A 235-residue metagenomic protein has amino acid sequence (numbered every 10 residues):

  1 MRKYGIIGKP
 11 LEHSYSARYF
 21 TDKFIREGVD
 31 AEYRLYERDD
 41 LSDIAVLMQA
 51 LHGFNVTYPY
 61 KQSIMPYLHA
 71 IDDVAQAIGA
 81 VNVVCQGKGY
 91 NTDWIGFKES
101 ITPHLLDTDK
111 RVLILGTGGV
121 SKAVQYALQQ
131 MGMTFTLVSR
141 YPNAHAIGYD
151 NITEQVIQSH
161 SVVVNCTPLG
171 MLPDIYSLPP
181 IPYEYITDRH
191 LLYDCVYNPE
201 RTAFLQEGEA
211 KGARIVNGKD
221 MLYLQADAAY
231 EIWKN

Functional and structural regions predicted by a protein language model:
R2-H104: Phosphate/diphosphate ligand-binding glycine-rich loop within oxidoreductases
G8, N91-W94, I101, L105 (+2 more regions): Glycine-rich adenosine-cofactor-binding loop
P10, Y141, N198: Residues in the short beta-alpha loop(s) of Rossmann-like NAD(P)-binding domains
G53-S63, V120, P168-M171, N198: Short glycine-rich anion-binding loops that position phosphate/pyrophosphate groups of nucleotides and phosphorylated
E99, L115, R214-N235: Active-site capping/gating segments
Q130-I147: NAD(P)-binding Rossmann-fold cofactor-contacting core
H145-V216, D220: Rossmann-like adenosine-cofactor binding region
